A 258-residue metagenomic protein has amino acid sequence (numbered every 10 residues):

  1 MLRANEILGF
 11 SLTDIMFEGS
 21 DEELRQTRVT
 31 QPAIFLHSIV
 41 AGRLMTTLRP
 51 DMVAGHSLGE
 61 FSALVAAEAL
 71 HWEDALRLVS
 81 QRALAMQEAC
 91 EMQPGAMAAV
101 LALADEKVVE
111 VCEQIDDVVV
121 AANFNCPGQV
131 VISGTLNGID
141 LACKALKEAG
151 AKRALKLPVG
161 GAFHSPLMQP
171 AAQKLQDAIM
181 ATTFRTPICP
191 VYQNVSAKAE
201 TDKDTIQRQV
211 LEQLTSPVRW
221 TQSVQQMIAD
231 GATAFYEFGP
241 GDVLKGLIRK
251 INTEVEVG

Functional and structural regions predicted by a protein language model:
M1-V108, R153, L157, A234-G258: FabD-like malonyl-/acyl-CoA
E6-F10, S20, T30, A67-P217: Alpha/beta catalytic cores of group-transfer enzymes, especially the acyltransferase/condensing modules of polyketide
T46, K147, I228-G231: Non-catalytic positions within long, well-ordered alpha-helices that form the structural scaffold/packing of enzyme
H56-S57, I139, Q226-A229: Long hydrophobic alpha-helices with heptad-repeat/coiled-coil character
P217-A232: A short, acidic, amphipathic alpha-helical segment used as a generic capping/interface helix at domain edges
